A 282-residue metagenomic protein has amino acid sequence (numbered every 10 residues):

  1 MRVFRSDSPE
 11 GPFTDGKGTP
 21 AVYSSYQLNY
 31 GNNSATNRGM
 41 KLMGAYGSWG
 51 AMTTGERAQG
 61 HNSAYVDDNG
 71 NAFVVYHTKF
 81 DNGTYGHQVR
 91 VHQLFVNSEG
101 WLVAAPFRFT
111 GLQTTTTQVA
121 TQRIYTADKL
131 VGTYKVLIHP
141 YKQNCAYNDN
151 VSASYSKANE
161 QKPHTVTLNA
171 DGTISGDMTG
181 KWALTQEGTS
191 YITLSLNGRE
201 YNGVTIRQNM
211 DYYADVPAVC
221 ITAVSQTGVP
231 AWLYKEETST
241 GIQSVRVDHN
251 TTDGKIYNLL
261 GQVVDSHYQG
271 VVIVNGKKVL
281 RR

Functional and structural regions predicted by a protein language model:
M1-T238: Carbohydrate-active catalytic/glycan-binding domains of CAZyme proteins, especially the secreted or lumenal ectodomains
H61, V91, D253-G254, Q269-V271: Short, acidic/polar N-cap/turn motifs at the starts of alpha helices
L130-T133, Y268-V272: A glycine-anchored, Pro-Gly-centered beta-turn/N-cap motif
S175, L196, L259, V274-N275: Structural motif
Y213, S266-Y268: Surface-exposed, short loops/turns at beta-strand junctions within beta-sandwich domains
E237-L260: Residue-level detector of functionally pivotal "anchor" positions at catalytic/ligand-binding pockets or at interdomain
Q262-V264: C-terminal trimerization/auto-chaperone modules of long, extracellular attachment fibers and adhesins
V271-R282: C-terminal tail/sorting-segment detector
